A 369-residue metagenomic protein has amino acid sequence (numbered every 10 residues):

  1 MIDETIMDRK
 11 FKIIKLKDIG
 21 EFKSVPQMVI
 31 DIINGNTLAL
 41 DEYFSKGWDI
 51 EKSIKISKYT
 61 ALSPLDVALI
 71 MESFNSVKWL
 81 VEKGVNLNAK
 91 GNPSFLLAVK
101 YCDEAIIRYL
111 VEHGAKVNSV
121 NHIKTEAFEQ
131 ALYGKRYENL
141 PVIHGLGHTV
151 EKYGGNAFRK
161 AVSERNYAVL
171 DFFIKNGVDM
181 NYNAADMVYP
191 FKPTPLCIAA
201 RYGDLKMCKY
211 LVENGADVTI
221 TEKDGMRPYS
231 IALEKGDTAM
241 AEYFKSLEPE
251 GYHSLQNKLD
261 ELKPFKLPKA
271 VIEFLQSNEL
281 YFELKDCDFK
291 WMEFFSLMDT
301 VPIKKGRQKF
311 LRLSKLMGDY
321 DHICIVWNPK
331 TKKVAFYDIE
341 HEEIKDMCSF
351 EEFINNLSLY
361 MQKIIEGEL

Functional and structural regions predicted by a protein language model:
I2-K58: N-terminal segments that cap or nucleate solenoid repeat domains
D18-I30, K52-V67, N88-L97, V120-E129 (+3 more regions): Ankyrin-repeat boundary/"N-cap" motif
F22-S24, D224-V326: A surface-exposed partner-binding patch
I30-G35, D66-S73, L97-D103, E129-Y137 (+4 more regions): Ankyrin repeat A-helix N-terminal signature
N36-S45, E72-E82, D103-E112, K135-G145 (+3 more regions): Ankyrin repeat structural motif
G47-E51, G84-N88, G114-N118, G147-V150 (+2 more regions): The conserved C-terminal loop/turn that links adjacent ankyrin repeats
A68-R136: A generic tandem-repeat structural signature
L110-V178, D186: Solenoidal tandem-repeat scaffolds enriched in leucines and small polar residues
